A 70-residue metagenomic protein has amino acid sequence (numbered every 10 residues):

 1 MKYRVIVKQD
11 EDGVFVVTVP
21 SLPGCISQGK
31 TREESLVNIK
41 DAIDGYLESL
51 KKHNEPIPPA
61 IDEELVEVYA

Functional and structural regions predicted by a protein language model:
M1-R4, V37-A70: Short, charged, surface-exposed hinge/linker loops at domain edges that act as mobile lids or interdomain connectors
V7-L22: Short aromatic-glycine-(Arg/Gly/Cys) micro-motifs in beta-strand/loop hairpins
T18, R32, I43-Y46: Terminal low-complexity, poorly structured segments
P23-R32: A short, exposed loop/beta-hairpin motif centered on an aromatic-Gly-Thr core
